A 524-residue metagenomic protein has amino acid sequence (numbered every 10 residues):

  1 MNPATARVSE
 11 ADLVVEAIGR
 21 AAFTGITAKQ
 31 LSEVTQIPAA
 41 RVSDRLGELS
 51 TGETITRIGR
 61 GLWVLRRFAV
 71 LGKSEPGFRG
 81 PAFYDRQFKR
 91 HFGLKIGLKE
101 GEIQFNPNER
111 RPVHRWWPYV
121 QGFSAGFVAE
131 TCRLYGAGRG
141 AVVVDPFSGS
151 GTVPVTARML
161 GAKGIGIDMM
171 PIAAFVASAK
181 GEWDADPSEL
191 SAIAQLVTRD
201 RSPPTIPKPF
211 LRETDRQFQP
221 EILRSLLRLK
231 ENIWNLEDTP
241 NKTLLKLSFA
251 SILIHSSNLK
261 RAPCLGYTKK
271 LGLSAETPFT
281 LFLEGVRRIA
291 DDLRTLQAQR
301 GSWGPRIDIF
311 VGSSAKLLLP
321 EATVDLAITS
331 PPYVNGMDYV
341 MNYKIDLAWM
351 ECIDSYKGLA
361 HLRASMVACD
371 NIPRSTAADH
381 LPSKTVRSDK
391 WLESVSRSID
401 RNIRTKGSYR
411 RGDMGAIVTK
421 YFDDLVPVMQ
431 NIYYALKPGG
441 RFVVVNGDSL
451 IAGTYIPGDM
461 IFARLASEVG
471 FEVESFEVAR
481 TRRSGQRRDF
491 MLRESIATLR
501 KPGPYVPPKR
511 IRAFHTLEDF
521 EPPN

Functional and structural regions predicted by a protein language model:
M1-V15: Short alpha-helical segments that sit at the start of domains
R7-E10, R60-P76: Short, cationic-aromatic polyanion-contact patches
Q30-S32: A short acidic, leucine-rich amphipathic alpha-helix
G140-P146: Conserved class I S-adenosyl-L-methionine
I172-L236, L347-P382: Conserved phosphoryl-transfer catalytic core
L223-T329, V334-Y343: SAM-dependent nucleic-acid methyltransferase catalytic core
N335-N431: SAM-dependent methyltransferase catalytic-core segment centered on the flexible catalytic loop and adjoining short
K437, D489-P522: Core SAM-dependent methyltransferase catalytic element
